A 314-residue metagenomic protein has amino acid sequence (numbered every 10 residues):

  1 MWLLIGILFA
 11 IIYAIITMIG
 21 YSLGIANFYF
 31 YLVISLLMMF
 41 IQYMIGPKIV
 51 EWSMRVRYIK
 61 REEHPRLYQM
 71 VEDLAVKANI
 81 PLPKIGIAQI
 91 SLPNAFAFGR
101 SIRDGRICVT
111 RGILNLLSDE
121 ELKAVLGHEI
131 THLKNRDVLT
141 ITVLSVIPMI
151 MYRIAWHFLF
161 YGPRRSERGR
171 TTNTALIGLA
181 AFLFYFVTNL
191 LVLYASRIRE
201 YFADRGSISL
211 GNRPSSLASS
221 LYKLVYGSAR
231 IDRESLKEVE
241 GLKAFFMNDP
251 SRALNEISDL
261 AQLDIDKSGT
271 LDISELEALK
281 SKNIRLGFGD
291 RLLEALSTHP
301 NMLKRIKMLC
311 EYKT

Functional and structural regions predicted by a protein language model:
M1-F98, S145-R197, Y201, G211 (+5 more regions): Hydrophobic or amphipathic, alpha-helical segments that drive membrane association/targeting
P47, V109, A124-H132, R136 (+1 more regions): Active-site recognition of the HExxH zinc-binding catalytic motif
I59, R111-A124, L191: Short pre-active-site segment immediately N-terminal to the catalytic Zn-binding motif
P81-P83, S91, R103-G105, G241-K243: Envelope-exposed proteins and targeting segments
F96-R100, N115, R233-K237: Replace "in large, NTP-powered and nucleic-acid-processing enzymes" with "in large, NTP-powered factors and other
I130-V146, P214-S215: Catalytic Zn2+-binding segment of zinc metalloproteases
A253-L276: Acidic, glycine-anchored loop motifs typical of Ca2+
